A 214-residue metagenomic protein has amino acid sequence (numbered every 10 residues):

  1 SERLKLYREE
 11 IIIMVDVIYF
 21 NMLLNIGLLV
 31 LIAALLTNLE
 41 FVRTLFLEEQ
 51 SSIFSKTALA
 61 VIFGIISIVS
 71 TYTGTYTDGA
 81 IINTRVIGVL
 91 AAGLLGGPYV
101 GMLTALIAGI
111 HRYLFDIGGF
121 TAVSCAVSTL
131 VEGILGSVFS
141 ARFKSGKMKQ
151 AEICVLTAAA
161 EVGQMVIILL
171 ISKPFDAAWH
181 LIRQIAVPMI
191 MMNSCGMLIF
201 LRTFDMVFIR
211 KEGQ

Functional and structural regions predicted by a protein language model:
E9-N38, A60, G74-V86, D116-Q214: Membrane-embedded alpha-helical hairpins and interfacial helices in multi-pass inner-membrane proteins
N38-T44: C-terminal ends of transmembrane helices
L45-S52: Membrane-interfacial, low-structure loops and terminal tails that flank and connect transmembrane helices in multi-pass
K56-T75: A generic, lipid-embedded transmembrane alpha helix
F63-S67, R85-L90, T104-R112: Hydrophobic, membrane-inserted alpha-helices
D78, V89, G93, G101-A105 (+1 more regions): Alpha-helical transmembrane segments and their helix-entry boundary regions
G96-G97, I110-D116: Interfacial segments of multi-pass membrane proteins
